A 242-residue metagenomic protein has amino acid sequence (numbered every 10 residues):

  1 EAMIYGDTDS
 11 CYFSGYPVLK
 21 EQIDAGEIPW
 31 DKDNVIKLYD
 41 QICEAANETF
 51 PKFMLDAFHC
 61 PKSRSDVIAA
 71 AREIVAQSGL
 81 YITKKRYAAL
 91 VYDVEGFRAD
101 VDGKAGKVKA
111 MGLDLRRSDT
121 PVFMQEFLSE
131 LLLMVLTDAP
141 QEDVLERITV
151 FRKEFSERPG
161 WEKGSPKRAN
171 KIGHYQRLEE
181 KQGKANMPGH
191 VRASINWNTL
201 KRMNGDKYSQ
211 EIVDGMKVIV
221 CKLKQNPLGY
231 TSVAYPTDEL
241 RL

Functional and structural regions predicted by a protein language model:
E1-T8, Y16-L242: DNA-dependent DNA polymerase catalytic subunits
